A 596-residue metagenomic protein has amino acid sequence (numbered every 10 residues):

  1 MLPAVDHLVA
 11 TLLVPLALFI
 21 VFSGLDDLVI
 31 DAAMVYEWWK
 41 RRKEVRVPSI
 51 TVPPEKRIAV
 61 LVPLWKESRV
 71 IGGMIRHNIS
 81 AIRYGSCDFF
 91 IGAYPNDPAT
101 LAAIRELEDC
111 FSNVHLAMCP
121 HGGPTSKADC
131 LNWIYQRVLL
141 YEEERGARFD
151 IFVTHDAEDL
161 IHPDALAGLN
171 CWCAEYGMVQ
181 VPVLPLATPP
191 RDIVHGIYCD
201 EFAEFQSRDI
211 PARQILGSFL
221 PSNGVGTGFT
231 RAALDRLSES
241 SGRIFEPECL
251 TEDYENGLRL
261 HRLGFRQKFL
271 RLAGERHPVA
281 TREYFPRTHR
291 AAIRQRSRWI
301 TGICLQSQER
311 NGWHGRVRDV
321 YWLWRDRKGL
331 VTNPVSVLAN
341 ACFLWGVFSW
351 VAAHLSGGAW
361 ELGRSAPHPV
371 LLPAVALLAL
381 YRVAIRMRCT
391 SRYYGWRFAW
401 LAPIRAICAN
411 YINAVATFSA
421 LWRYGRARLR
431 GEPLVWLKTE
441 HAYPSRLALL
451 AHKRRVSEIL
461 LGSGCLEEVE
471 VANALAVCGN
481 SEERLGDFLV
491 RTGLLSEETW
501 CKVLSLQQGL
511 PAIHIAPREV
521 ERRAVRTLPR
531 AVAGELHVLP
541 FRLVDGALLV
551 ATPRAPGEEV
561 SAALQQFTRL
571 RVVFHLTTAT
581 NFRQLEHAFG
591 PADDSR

Functional and structural regions predicted by a protein language model:
M1-R69, G73-R76: N-proximal low-complexity "stem/linker" segments adjacent to membrane-targeting elements
F22, V29-P53, G312-N340, L344-R455: Juxtamembrane C-terminal module of membrane proteins
K43-E275, V279-C304: Internal catalytic domains of large membrane-associated glycosyltransferases
T51-P95, V153-A157, I412-A442, L447-H452 (+4 more regions): Acidic, Ser/Thr-rich low-complexity segments on the non-lumenal side of membrane proteins
V60, E158, L260, Y411 (+4 more regions): Residue-level signature of catalytic and energy-coupling elements of molecular machines, predominantly ATP/GTP-dependent
S297-V320: C-terminal, non-catalytic tails of nucleotide-sugar-dependent glycosyltransferases
L450-I513: An alpha-helical, amphipathic repeat domain used for nucleic-acid recognition, typified by the mTERF helical solenoid
R491-L570, A579-P591: Polyanionic, low-complexity intrinsically disordered segments
